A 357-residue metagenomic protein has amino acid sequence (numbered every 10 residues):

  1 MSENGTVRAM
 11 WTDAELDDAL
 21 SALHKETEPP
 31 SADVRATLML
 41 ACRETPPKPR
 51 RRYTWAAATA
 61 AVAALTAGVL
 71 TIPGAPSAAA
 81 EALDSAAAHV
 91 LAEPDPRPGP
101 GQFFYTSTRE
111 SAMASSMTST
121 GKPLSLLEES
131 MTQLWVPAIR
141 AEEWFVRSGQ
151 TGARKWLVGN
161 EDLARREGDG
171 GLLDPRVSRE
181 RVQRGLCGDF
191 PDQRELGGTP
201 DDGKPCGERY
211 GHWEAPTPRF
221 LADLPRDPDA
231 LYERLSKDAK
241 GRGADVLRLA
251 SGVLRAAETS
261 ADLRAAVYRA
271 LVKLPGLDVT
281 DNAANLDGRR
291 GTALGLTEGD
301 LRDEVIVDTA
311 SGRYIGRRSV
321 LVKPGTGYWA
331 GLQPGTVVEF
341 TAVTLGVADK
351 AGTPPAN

Functional and structural regions predicted by a protein language model:
M1-A88: N-terminal export/targeting signals for secretion/compartment entry
S2, A63-N357: Intrinsically disordered, low-complexity prosegments and terminal tails associated with secretory/extracytoplasmic
